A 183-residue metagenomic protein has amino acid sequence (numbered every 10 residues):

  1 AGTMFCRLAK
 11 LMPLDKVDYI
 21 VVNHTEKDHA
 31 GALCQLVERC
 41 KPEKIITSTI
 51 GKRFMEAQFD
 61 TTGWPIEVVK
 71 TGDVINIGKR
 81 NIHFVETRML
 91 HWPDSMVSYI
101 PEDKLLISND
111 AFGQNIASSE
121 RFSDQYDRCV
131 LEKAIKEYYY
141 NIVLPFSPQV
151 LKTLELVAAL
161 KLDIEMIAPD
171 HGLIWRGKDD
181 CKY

Functional and structural regions predicted by a protein language model:
A1-I20, K27, E38, E43: Pre-active-site segment of Zn-dependent metallo-hydrolases
T3, G31-A32, R53-A57: Phosphate- and divalent-cation-binding pockets in alpha/beta enzyme and binding domains that engage nucleotide-derived
V17-T25, I45-S48, L106-N109, M166-H171: Active-site neighborhood of phospho(di)ester-bond hydrolases with catalytic His/Asp-centered motifs
H29, F54, W175-G177: Flexible loop/turn segments at secondary-structure boundaries
G31-R39, D179-D180: Metal-dependent catalytic neighborhoods of phosphoester/phosphodiester hydrolases
R39-K41, F59-T62, P101: Short, structured coil segments at secondary-structure junctions
I45-S95, K152-T153: Metallo-beta-lactamase
N81-H83, R88-G177: Metallo-beta-lactamase
